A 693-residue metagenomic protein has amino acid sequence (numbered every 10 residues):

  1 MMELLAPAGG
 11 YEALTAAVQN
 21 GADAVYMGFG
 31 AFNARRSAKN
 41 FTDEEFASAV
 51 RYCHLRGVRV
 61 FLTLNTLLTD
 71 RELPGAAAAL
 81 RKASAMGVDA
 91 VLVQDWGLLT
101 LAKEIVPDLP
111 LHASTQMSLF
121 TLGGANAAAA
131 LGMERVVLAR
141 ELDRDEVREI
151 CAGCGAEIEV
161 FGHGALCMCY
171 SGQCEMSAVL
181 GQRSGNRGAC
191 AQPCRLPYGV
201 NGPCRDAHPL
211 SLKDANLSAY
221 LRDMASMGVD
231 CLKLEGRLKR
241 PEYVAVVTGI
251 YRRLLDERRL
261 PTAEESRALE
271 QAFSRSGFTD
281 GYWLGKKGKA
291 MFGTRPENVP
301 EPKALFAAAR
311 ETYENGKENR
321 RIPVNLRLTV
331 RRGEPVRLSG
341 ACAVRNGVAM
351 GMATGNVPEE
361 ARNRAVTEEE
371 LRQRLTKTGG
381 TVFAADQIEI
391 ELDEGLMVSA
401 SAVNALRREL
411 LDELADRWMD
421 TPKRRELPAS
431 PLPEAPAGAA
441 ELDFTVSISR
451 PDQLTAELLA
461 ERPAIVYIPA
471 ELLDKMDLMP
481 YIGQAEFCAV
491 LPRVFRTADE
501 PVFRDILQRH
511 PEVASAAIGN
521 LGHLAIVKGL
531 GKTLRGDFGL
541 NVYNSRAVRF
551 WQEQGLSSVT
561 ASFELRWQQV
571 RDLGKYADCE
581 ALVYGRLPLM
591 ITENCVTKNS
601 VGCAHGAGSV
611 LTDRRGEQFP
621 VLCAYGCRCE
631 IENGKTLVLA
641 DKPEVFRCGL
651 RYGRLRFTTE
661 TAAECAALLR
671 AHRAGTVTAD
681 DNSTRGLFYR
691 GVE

Functional and structural regions predicted by a protein language model:
M1-N20, A24-A34, A49-V50, R56-T66 (+6 more regions): Surface-exposed amphipathic alpha-helical tracts and adjacent flexible/coil segments at the periphery of soluble enzymes
R36-A47, Y52: A phosphate-binding glycine/aspartate-rich beta-alpha loop in the early core of alpha/beta enzymes
F120: Active-site PLP-lysine loop of aminotransferase-like
